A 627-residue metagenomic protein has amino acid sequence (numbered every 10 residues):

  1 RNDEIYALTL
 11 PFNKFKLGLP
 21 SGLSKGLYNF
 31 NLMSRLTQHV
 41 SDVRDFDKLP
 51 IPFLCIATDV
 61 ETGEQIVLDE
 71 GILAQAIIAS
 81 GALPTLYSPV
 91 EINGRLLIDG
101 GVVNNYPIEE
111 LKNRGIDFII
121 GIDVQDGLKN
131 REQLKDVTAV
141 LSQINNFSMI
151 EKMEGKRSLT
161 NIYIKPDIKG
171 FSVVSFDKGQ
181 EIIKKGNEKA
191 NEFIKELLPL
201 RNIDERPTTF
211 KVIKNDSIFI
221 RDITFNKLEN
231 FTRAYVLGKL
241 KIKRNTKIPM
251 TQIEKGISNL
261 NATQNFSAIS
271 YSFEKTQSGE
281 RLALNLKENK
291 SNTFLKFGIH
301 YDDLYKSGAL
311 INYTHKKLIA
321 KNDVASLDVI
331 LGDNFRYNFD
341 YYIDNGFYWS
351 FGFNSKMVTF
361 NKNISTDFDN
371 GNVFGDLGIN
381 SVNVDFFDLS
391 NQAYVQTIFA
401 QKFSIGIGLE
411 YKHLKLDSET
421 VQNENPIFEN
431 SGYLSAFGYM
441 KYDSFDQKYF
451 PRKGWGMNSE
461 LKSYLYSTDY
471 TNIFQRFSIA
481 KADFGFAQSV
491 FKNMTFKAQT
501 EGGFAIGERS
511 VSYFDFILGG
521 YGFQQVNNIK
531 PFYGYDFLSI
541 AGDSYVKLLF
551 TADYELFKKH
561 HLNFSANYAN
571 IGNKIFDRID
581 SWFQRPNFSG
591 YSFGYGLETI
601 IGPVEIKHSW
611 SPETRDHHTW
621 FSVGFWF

Functional and structural regions predicted by a protein language model:
R1-S258, A262-I269, F273-E274, N289-S291: Patatin-like phospholipase
K129, L197-I213, G279, G454-M457 (+1 more regions): Acidic/histidine-enriched alpha-helical segments
N245-K247, T251, R578-R585, S592 (+1 more regions): C-terminal soluble interaction/assembly domains
T251, S270-F445, Y449, L518-K530 (+2 more regions): Gram-negative/organellar outer-membrane beta-barrel architecture
F297-I299, Y433-K441, F445-F557, F564: C-terminal outer-membrane beta-barrel translocator/porin domains of Gram-negative envelope proteins and their
K356-F360, E410-L414, E460-T468, G503-G507 (+1 more regions): Short glycine-rich beta-strand segments
D553-N587: C-terminal hydrophobic structural anchor segments that stabilize assembly/packing rather than catalytic chemistry
